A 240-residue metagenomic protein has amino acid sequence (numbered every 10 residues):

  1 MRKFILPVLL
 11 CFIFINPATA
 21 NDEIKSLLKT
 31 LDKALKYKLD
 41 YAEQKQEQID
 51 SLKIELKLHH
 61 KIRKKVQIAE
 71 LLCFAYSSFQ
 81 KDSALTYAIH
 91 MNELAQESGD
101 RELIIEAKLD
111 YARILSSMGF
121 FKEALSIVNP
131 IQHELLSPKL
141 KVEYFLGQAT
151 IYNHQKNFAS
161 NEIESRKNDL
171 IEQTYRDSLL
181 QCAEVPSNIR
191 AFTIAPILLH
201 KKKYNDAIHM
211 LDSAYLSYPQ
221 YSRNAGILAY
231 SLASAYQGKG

Functional and structural regions predicted by a protein language model:
M1-R2: N-terminal secretory signal peptides that target proteins for export/translocation
I5, F14-G240: A "functional boundary" signal
